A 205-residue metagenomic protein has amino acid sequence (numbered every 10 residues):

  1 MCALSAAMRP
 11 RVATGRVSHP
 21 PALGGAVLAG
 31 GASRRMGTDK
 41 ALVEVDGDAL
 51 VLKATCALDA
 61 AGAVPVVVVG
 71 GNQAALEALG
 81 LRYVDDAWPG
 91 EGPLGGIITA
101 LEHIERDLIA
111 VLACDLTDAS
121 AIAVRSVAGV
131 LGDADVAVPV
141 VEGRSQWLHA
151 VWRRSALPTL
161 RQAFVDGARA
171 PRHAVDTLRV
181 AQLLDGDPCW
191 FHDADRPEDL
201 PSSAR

Functional and structural regions predicted by a protein language model:
S18-A168, D176-W190, E198: Nucleotide and nucleotide-moiety/phosphate-recognizing core
S202-S203: Short, charged, intrinsically disordered terminal tails
